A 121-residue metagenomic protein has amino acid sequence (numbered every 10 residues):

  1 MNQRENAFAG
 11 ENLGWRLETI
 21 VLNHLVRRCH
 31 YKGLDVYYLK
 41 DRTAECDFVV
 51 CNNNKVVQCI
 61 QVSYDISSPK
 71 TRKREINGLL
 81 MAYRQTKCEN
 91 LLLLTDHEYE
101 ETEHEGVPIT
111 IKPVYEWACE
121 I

Functional and structural regions predicted by a protein language model:
M1-I121: A cross-kingdom feature that marks ATP-driven nucleic-acid transaction machinery
